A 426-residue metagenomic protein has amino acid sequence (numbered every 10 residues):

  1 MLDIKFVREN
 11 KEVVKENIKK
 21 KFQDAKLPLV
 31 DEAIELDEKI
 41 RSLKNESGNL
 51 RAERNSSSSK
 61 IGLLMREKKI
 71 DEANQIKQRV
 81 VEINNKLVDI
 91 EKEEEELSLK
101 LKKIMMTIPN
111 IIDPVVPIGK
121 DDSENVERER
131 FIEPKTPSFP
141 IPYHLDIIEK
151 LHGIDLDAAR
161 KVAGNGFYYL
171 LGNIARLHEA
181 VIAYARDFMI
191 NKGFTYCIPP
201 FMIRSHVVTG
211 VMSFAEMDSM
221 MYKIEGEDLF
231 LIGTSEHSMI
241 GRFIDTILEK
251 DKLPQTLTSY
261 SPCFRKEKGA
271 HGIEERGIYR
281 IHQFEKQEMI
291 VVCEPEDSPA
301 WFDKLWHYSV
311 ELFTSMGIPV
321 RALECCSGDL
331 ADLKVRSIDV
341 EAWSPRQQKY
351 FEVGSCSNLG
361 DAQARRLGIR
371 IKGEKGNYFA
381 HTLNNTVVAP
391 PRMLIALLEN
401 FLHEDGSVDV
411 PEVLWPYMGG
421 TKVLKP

Functional and structural regions predicted by a protein language model:
M1-K135, E149, G153: N-terminal alpha-helical targeting/anchoring segments
L27, R130-P426: TRNA-recognition modules of translation machinery and tRNA-sensing kinases, especially anticodon-binding
